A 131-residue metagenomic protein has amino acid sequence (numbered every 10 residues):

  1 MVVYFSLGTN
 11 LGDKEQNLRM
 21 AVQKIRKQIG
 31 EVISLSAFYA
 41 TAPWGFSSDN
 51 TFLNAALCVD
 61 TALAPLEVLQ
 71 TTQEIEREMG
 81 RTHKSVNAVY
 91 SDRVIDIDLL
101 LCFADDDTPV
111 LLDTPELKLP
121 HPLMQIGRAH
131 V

Functional and structural regions predicted by a protein language model:
M1-I29, S36-A42: N-terminal beta1-alpha1 ligand-phosphate binding loop
V3, A55, R128: Small-molecule pocket liners
L7, L35, A55-L57, I97-L99: A structural signal for short, well-ordered beta-strand segments
T9-N10, D60-L63: Structured loop/turn residues at secondary-structure junctions
L18, V22, N54, L69-T72: A general structural signal for well-ordered alpha-helical packing
S36-D60: Short, charge-patterned binding micro-sites
W44-T51, L63-H130: Flexible, gly/pro- and Lys/Arg-enriched active-site loops
